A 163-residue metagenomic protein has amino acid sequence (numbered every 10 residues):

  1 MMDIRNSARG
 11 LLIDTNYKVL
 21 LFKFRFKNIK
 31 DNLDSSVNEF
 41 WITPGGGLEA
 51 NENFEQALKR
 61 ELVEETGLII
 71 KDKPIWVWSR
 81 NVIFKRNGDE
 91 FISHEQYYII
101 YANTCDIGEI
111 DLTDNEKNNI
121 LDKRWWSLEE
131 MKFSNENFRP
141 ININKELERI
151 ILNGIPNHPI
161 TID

Functional and structural regions predicted by a protein language model:
M1-I42: N-terminal strand-loop-strand
R5, S36-N38, T43, K71 (+1 more regions): Short connector loops at helix/strand junctions that flank enzyme active sites, especially segments positioning acidic
L12, K23, I99-Y101, W125-E130: Short, well-ordered beta-strand micro-motif
N16-V19, K27-N28, E49, V82-I83 (+1 more regions): Short, charged/polar surface micro-motifs in flexible loops or helix N-caps
L21, V77-W78: A structural microfeature
N38-W41, I107-G108, T113-D163: Nudix hydrolase/Nudix homology domain
T43-V77: The catalytic Nudix box helix
N81-I110, R124, E146: Active-site-adjacent beta-strand/loop module that shapes the phosphate/pyrophosphate-binding cleft
